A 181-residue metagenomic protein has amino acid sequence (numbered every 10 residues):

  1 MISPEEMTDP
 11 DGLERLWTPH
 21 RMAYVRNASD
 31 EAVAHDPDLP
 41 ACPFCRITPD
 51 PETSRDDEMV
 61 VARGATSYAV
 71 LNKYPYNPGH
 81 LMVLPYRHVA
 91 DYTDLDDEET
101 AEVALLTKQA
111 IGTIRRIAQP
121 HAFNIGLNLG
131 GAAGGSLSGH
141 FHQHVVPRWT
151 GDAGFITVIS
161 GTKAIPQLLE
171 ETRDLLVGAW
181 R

Functional and structural regions predicted by a protein language model:
M1-P78: Active-site microenvironments that recognize anionic phosphate/pyrophosphate groups
P4, T8-G12, L16, A23-A28 (+1 more regions): C-terminal helix-cap and adjacent tail motif
C42, A69, P85, V103 (+2 more regions): Divalent metal-coordination and catalytic microenvironments
L81-A104, V158-I165: Short histidine-centered catalytic/ligand-binding loop motif
D96-P120, E170, V177: Long, well-ordered alpha-helical scaffolding segments within enzyme catalytic domains, especially pronounced
A118-A133: A short glycine-rich, hydrophobically flanked beta-strand micro-motif that places a catalytic Asp/Glu for divalent metal
G135-F141: A short, glycine/Asx- and small/polar-enriched loop/turn that sits immediately N-terminal to a beta-strand
F141-W149: Active-site-adjacent beta-strand/loop module that shapes the phosphate/pyrophosphate-binding cleft
